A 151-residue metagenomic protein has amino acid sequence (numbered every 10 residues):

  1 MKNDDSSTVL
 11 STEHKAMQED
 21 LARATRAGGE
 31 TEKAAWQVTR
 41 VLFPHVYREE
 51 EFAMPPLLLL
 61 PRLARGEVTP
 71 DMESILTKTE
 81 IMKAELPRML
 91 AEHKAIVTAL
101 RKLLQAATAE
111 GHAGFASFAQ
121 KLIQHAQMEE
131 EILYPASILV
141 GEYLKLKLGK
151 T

Functional and structural regions predicted by a protein language model:
M1-T151: Small-residue-biased structural context
